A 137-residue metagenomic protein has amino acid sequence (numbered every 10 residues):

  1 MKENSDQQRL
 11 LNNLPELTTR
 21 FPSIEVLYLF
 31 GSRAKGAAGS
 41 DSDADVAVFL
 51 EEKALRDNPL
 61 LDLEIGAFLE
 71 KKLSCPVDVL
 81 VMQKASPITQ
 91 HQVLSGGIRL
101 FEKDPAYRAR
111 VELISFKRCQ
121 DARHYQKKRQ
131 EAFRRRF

Functional and structural regions predicted by a protein language model:
M1-V26, A34-S40, K53-F137: Catalytic core of pol beta-like nucleotidyltransferases
G31, D45: Conserved G/P- and acidic residue-centered "switch" motifs that form tight phosphate/ATP-binding loops in soluble
A47-E51: Short hydrophobic/aromatic beta-strand micro-patches that form the beta-sheet surface supporting nucleotide- or nucleic
